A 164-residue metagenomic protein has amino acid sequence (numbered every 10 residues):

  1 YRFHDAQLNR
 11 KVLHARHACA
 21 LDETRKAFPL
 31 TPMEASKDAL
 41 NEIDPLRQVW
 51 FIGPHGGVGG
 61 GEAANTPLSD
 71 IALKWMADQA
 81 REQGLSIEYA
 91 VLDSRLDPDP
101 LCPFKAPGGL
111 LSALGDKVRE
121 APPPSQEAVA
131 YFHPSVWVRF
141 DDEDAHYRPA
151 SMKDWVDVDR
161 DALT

Functional and structural regions predicted by a protein language model:
Y1-T164: Active-site- or binding-pocket-proximal scaffold segments within functional domains
